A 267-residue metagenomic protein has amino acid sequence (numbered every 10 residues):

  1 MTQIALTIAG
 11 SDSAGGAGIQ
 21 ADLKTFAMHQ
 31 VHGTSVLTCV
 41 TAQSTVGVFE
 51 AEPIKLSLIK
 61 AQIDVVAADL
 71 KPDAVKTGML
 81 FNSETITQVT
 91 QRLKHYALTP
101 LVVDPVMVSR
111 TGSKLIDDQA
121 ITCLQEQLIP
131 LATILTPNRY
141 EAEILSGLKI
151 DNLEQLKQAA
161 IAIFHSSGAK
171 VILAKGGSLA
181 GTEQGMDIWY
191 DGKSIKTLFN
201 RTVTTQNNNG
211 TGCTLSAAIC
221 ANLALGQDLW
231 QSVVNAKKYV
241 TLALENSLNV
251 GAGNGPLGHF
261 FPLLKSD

Functional and structural regions predicted by a protein language model:
T2-T7, A27-V103, M107-R110: Conserved N-terminal subdomain of the carbohydrate kinase-like
I8-A14, I195-N209: Short pre-catalytic strand/loop immediately N-terminal to key active-site residues, enriched for Gly-Thr
G15-V31: N-terminal basic/disordered segments at the start of proteins
Q20, E143-I144, T205-L229: Short, small-residue alpha-helix embedded
Q30-T34, I195-K196, N222-A236: Phosphate-handling active-site elements
P53, W230-D267: Charged C-terminal helix
T87-Y96, K170, W189, S194-I195 (+2 more regions): Nucleotide and nucleotide-moiety/phosphate-recognizing core
D118-I195: Conserved phosphate/ATP/ADP-binding segment of small-molecule kinases
